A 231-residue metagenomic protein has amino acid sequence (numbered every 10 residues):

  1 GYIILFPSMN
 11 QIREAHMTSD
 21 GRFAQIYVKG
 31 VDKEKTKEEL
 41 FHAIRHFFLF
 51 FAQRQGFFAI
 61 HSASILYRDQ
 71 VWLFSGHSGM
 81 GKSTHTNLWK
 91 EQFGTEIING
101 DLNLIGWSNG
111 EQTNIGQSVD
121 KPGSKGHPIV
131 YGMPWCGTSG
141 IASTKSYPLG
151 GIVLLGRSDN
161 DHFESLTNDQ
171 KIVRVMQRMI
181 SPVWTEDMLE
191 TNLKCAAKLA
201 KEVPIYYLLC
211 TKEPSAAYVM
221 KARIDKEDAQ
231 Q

Functional and structural regions predicted by a protein language model:
G1-S78, L88-E96, L104-S108, K125-Q231: A noncatalytic interaction/capping subdomain that flanks phosphate/NTP-handling catalytic cores
G81: Conserved glycine(s) of the Walker
H85: Hydrophobic positions on the alpha1 helix immediately C-terminal to the Walker A/P-loop
G100: Active-site flanking residues adjacent to catalytic metal/cofactor-binding acidic residues
N109-K125: Intrinsic disorder/low-complexity segments
